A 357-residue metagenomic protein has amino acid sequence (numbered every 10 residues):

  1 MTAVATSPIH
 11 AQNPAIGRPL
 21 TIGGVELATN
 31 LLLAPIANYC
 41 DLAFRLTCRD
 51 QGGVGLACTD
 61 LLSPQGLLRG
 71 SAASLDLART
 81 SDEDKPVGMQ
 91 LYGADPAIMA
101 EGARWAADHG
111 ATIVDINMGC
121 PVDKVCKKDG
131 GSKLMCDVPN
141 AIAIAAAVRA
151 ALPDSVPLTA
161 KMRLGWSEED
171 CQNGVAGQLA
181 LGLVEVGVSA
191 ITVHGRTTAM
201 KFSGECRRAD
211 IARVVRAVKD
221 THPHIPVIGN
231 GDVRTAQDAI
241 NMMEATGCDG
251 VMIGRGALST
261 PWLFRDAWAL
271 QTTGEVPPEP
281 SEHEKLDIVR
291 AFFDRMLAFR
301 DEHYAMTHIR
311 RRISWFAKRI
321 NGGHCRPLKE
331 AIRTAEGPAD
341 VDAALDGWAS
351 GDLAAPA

Functional and structural regions predicted by a protein language model:
M1-A357: Flavin-dependent oxidoreductase catalytic cores
